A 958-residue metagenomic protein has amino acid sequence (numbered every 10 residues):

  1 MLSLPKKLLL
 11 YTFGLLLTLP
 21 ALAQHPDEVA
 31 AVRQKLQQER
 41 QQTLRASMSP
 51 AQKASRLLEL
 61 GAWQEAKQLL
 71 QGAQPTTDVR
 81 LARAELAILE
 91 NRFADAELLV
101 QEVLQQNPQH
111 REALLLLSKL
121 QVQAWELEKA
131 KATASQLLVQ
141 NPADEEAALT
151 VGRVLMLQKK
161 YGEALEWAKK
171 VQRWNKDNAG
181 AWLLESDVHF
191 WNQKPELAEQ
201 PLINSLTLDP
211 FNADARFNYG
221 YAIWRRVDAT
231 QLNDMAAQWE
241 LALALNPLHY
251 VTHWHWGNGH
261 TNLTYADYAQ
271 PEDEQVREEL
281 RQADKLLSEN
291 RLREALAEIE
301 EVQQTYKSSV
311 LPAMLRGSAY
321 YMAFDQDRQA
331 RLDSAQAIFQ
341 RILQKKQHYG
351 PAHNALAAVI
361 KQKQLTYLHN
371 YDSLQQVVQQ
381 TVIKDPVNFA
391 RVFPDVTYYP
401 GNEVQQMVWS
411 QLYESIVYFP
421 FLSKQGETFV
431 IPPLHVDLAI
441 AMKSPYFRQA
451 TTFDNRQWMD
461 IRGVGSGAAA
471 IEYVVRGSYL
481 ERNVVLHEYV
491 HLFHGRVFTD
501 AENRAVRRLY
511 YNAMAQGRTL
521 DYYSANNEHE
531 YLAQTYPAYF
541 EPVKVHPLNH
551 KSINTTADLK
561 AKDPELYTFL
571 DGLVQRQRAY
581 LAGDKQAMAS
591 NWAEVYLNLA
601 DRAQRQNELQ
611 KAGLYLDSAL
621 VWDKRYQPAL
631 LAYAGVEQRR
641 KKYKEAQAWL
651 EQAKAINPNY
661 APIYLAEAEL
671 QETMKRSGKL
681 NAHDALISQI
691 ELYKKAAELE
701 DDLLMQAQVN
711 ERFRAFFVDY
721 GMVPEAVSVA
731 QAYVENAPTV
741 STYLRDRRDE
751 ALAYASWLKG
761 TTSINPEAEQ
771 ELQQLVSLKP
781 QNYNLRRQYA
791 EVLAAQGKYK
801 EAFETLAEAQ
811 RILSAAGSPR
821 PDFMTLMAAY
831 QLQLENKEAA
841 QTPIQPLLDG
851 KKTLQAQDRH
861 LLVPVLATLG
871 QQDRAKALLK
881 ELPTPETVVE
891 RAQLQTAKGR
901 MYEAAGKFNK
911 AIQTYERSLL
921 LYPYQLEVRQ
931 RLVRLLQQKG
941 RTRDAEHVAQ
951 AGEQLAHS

Functional and structural regions predicted by a protein language model:
S47, T77-R80, R111-E112, E145-E146 (+17 more regions): Helix-start (N-cap) detector for alpha-helical repeat units in TPR-like alpha-solenoids, especially tetratricopeptide
S55, E85, K119, R153 (+17 more regions): Residue-level recognition of tetratricopeptide repeat
E59, L89-E90, Q123-A124, L157-Q158 (+17 more regions): Register position in tetratricopeptide repeats
A82, L116, T150, L184 (+13 more regions): Canonical tetratricopeptide repeat
R277, Q282-D284, S288, Y510-E594 (+1 more regions): Metalloprotease/metallohydrolase-associated module, dominated by Zn2+-dependent proteases
T366-L368, A390-D395, P400-A468: Auxiliary, metal-adjacent structural segments of Zn-dependent hydrolase domains
N483-R496, A533: Active-site recognition of the HExxH zinc-binding catalytic motif
